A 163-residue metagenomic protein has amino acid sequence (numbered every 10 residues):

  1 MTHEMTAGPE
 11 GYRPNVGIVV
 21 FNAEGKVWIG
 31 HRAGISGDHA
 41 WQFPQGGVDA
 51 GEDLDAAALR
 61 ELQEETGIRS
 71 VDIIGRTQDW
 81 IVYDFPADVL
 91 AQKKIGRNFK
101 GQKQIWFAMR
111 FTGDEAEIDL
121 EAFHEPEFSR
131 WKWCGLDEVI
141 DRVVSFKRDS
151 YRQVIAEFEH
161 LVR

Functional and structural regions predicted by a protein language model:
M1-F21, G96-R97: Acidic, metal-coordinating catalytic segment for phosphate/diphosphate chemistry, firing primarily on the Nudix
G11-R13, N22, S36, F99-Q102 (+1 more regions): A generic fold-level signal
K26-V27: Entry beta-strands of beta-propeller and related beta-repeat scaffolds
Q42-F43: A short gly/proline-enriched turn/hairpin at secondary-structure junctions
V48-S145: Unchanged
L136-R163: Charged phosphate-binding loop/patch that engages nucleotide di/tri-phosphates or the phosphate backbone of nucleic
